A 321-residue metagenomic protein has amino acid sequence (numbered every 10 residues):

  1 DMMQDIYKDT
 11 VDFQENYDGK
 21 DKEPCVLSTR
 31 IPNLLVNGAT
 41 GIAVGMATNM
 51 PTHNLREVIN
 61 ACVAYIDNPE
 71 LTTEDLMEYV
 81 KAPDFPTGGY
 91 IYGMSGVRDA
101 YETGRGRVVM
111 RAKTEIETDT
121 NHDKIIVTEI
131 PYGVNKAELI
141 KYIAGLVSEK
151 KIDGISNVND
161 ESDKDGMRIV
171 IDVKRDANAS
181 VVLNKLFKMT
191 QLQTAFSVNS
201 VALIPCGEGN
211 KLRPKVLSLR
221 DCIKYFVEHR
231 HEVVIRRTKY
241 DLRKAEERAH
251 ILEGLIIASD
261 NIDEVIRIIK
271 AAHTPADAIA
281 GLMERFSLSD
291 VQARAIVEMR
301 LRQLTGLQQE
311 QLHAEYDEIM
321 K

Functional and structural regions predicted by a protein language model:
M2-R30: P-loop NTPase nucleotide-binding/switch module
I6-D9, T40, M46-K321: C-terminal interaction appendages of subunits in large macromolecular complexes
K20-V36, G41-V44, N49: Long insertion/accessory domains within large nucleic-acid-processing enzymes
